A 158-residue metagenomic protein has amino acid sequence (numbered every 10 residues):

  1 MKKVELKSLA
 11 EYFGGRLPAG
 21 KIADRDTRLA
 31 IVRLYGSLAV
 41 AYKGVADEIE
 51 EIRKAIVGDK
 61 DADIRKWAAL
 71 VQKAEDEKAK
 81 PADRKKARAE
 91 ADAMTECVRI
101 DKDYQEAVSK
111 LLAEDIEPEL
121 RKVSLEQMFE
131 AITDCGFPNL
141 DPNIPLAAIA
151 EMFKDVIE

Functional and structural regions predicted by a protein language model:
M1-E158: A composition-driven surface/loop motif
